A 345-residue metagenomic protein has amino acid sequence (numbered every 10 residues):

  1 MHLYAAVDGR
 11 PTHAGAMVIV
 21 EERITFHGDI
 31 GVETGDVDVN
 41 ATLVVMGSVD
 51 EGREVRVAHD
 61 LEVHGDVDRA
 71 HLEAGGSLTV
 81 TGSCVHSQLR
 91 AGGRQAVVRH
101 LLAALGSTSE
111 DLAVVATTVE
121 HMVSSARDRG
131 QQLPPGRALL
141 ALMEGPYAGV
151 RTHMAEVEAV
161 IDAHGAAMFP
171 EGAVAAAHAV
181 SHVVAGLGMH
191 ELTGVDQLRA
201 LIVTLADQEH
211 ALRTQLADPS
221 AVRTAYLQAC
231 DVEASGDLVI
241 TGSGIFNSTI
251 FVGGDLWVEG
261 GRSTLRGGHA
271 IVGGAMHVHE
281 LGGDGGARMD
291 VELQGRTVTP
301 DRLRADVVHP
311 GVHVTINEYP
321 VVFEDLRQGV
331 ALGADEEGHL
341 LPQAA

Functional and structural regions predicted by a protein language model:
M1-M46, Q88-A345: Charge-rich, low-hydrophobicity low-complexity segments
D38-G75, T81, H269: Basic (Lys/Arg-enriched) interaction patch that binds polyanionic ligands
